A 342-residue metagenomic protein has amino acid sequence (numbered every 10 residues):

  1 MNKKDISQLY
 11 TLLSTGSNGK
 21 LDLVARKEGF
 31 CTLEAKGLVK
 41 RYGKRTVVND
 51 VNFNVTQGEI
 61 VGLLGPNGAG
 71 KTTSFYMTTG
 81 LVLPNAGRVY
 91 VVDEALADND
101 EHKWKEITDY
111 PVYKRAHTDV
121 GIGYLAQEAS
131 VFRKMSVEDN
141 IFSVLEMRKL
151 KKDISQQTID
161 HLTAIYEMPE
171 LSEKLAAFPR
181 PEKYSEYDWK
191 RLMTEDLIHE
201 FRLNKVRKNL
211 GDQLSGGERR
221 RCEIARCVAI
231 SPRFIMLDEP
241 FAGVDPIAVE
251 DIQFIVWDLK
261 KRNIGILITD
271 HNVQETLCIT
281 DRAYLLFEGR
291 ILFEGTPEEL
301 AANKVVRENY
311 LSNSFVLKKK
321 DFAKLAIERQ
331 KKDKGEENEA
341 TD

Functional and structural regions predicted by a protein language model:
L23, D153-V206, W257: Conserved ABC ATPase "signature" region
L64-P66: The feature captures the beta-strand-to-loop junction immediately N-terminal to the Walker
T79: Helix-to-loop junction immediately C-terminal to a conserved catalytic motif
L96-G123, E128, Y184-Y187, R191 (+1 more regions): ABC ATPase NBD coupling module
L210-L214, E218: Conserved ABC ATPase signature
I235-E239: Catalytic Walker B motif of ABC-type/P-loop ATPase nucleotide-binding domains
